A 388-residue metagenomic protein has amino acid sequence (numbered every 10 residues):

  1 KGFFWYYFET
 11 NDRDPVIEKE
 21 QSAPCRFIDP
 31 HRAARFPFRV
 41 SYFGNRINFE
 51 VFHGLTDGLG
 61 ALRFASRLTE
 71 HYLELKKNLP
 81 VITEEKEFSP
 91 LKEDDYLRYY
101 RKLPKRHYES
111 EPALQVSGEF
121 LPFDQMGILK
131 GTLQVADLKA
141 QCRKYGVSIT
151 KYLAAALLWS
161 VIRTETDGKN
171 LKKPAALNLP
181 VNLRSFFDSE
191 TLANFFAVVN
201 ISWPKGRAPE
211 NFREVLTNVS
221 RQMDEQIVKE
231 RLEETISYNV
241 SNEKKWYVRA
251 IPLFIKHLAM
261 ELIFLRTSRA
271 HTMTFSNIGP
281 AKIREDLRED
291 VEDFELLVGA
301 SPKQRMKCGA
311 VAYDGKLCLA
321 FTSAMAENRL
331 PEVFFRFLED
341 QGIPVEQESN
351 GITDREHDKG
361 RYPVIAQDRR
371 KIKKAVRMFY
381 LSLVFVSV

Functional and structural regions predicted by a protein language model:
K1-L91, K139-R143, T150-K173, I278-I365 (+2 more regions): Non-catalytic N-terminal regions of enzymes
K1-V16, V81-L133, L179, S185: Short amphipathic alpha-helices and their capping loops
G2-E20, R35, E119-K130, D188-M223 (+1 more regions): Acyl/amide activation-and-transfer machinery of modular secondary-metabolite enzymes
P37, A176, T272: A residue-level signal for beta-strand positions that form part of recognition/binding surfaces within mature
I128, F195-G279, D286: Helical lid/core segments from catalytic subdomains that handle acyl or acyl-like groups
G131-G206: Long, internal scaffold/assembly segments composed of regular secondary structure
F187, L262-R266, L297-V298: Short proline/glycine-enriched turn/loop segments at secondary-structure junctions
R369-A375, Y380-L383: N-terminal amphipathic/hydrophobic targeting modules at extreme N-termini, encompassing cleavable Sec/SRP-type signal
